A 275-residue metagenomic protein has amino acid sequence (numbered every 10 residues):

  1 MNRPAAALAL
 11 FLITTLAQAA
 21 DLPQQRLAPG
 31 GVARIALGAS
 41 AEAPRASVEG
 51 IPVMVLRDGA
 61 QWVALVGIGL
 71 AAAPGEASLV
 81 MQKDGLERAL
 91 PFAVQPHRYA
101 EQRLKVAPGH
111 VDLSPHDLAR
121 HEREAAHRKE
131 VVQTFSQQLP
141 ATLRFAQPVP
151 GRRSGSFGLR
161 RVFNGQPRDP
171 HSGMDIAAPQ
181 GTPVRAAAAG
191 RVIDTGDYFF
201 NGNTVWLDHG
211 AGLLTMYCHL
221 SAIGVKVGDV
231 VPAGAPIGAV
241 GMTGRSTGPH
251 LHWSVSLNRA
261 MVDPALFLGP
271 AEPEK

Functional and structural regions predicted by a protein language model:
M1-L8: Bacterial N-terminal signal peptides that target proteins for export
A9, Q25-L27, R45, M54 (+9 more regions): Generic marker of residues within folded, mature protein domains
L12-L16: N-terminal signal peptide c-region/cleavage motif recognized by signal peptidases
A19-P91, P96-R98: Cationic-aromatic interfacial patches
D21-L22, P91-N201: Surface-exposed, glycine-biased beta-strand/turn segments
P44, V55, A73-G75, R88 (+5 more regions): Intrinsically disordered, low-complexity acidic/polar segments
A146-K275: Catalytic cores of peptidoglycan-degrading enzymes
